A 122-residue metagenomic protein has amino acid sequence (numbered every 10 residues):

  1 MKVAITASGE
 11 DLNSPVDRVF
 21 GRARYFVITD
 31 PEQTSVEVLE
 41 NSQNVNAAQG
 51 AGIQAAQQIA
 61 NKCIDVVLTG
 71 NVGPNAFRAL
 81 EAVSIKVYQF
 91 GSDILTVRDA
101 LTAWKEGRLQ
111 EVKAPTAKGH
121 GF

Functional and structural regions predicted by a protein language model:
M1-G50, Q54, N61, E81-F122: Non-catalytic interface/targeting segments
Q57-A60, N75: Charged/polar interaction segments and conserved charged motifs
V72-R78: Short, glycine/polar-rich helix-capping loops at beta-to-alpha or helix-loop-helix junctions that flank or form
